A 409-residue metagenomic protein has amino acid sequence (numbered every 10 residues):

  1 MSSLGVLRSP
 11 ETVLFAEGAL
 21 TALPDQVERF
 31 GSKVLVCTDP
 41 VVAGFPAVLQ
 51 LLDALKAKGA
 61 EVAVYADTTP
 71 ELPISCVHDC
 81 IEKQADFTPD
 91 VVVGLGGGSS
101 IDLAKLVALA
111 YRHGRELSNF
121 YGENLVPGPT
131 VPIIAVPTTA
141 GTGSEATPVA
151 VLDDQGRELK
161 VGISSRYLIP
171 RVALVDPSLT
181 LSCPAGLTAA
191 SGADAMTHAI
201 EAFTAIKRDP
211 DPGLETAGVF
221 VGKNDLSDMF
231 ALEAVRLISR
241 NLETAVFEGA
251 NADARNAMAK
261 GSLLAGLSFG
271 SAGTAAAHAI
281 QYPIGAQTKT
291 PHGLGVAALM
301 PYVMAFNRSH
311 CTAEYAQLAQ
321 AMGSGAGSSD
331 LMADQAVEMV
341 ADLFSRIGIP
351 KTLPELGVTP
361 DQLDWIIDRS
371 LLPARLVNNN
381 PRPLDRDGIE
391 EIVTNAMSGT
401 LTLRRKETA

Functional and structural regions predicted by a protein language model:
M1-T12, K33, E215-F220, P373-V377 (+1 more regions): Generic N-terminal amphipathic, Lys/Arg-enriched alpha-helix
M1-V91, L353: ATP/NTP phosphate-donor binding region
E11, R112-G213, G218-V219, A316-Q317 (+1 more regions): A glycine/threonine-rich phosphate-anchoring loop and its flanking beta-alpha core in nucleotide/phosphate-binding
L20-L23, G44-A47, I74-S75, S99-K105 (+2 more regions): Short glycine/serine/threonine-rich phosphate/pyrophosphate-binding segments that cradle anionic phosphate groups
Q84-N124, T130-T138, I280: A short, small-residue-rich loop immediately preceding and capping a beta-strand
R208-M339: Active-site segments that bind and position negatively charged phosphate/pyrophosphate groups
Y315, A319-A409: C-terminal charged capping/lid subdomain of soluble metabolic enzymes
